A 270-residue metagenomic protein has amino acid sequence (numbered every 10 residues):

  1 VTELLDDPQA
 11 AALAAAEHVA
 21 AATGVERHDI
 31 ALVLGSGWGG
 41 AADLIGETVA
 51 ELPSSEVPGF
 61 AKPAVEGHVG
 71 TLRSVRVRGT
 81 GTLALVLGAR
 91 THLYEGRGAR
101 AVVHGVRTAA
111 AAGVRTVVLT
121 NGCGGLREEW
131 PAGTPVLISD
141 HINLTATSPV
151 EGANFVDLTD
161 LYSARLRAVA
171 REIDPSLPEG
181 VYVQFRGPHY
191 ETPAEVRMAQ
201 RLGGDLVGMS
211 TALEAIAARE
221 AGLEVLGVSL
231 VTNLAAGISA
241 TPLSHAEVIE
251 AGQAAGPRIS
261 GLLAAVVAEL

Functional and structural regions predicted by a protein language model:
T2-L158: Metabolite-binding pocket within alpha/beta catalytic cores that recognizes anionic/polar moieties
H18, A22-V25, R165, V169-S176 (+1 more regions): Generic non-transmembrane alpha-helical segments
A109-G113, Q200, R219: Non-catalytic positions within long, well-ordered alpha-helices that form the structural scaffold/packing of enzyme
R115-T116, D205, E224: Short acidic/polar active-site loop segments enriched in Thr and Asp
A168, E172-D205, L270: Active-site/ligand-binding-proximal alpha/beta "capping" segment
M209-E247: Zn-dependent metallopeptidase/amidohydrolase metal-coordination segment
A236-L270: His/Asp/Glu-rich mid-to-C-terminal helical/loop segments that flank catalytic regions of hydrolases
